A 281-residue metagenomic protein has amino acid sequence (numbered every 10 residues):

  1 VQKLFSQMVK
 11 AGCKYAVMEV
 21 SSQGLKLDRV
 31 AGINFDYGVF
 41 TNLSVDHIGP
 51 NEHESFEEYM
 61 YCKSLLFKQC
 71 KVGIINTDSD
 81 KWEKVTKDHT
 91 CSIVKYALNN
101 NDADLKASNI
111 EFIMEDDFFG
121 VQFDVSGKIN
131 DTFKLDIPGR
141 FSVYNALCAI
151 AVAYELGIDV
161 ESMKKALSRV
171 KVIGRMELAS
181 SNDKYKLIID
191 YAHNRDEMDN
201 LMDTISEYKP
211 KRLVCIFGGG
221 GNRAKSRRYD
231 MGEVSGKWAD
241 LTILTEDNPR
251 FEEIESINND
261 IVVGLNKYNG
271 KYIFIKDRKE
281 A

Functional and structural regions predicted by a protein language model:
V9-C13, V17, D36-L187, V262-N266 (+1 more regions): Acidic, Mg2+-coordinating active-site environments of NTP-dependent enzymes
E19, N76, I216-G218: Short beta-strand segments
G24-A31: Conserved helix/coil segment N-terminal to the catalytic DExD/H
L27, G49-S55, A224-R227, E253: Glycine/threonine-rich flexible loop motifs
A31-L43, P210-I216: Inter-motif core of Ras-like GTPase G domains
T90, K128, C148-G174, L178-A281: ATP-dependent carboxylate-amine ligase
